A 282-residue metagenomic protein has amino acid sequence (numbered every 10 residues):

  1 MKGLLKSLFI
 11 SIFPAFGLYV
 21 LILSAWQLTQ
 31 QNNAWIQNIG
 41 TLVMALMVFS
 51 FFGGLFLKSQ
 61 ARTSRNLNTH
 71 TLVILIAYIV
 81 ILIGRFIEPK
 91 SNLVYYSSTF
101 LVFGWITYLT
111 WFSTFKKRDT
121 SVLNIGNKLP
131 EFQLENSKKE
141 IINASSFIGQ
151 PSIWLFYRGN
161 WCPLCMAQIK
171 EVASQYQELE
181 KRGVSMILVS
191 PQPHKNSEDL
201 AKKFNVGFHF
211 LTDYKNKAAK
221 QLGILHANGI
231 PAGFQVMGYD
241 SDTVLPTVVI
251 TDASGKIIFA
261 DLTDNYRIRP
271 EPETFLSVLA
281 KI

Functional and structural regions predicted by a protein language model:
M1-L55: Membrane-anchoring/interfacial helices and their immediately flanking loops in integral membrane proteins
F49-L72: Transmembrane alpha-helical segments that serve as helix-helix packing and pore/cofactor-lining elements in multipass
T69-T120: Transmembrane alpha-helices and immediately adjacent membrane-cytoplasm interface residues in multi-pass integral
K116-A144: N-terminal "domain-start" segment that seeds a small globular fold
L129-P130, P151, L245-T247: Short loop/turn microsegments at loop-to-beta-strand junctions
N143-V172: Short active-site neighborhood of thiol/selenol oxidoreductases, capturing the structured segment around
Q168-A219: Structural microenvironment flanking redox-active thiols in thiol-disulfide oxidoreductases
D213-P270, L276: Thiol/selenol-based redox catalytic cores and closely related redox-interacting motifs
